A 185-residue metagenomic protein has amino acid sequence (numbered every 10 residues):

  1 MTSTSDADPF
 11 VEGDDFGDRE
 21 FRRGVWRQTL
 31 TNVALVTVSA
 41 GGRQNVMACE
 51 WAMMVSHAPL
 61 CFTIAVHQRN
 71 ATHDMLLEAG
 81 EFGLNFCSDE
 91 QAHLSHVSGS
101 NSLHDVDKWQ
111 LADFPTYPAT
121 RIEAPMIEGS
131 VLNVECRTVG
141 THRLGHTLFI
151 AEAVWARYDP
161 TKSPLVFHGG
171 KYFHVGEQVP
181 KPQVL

Functional and structural regions predicted by a protein language model:
T2-L185: Basic, polyanion-binding surface patches
